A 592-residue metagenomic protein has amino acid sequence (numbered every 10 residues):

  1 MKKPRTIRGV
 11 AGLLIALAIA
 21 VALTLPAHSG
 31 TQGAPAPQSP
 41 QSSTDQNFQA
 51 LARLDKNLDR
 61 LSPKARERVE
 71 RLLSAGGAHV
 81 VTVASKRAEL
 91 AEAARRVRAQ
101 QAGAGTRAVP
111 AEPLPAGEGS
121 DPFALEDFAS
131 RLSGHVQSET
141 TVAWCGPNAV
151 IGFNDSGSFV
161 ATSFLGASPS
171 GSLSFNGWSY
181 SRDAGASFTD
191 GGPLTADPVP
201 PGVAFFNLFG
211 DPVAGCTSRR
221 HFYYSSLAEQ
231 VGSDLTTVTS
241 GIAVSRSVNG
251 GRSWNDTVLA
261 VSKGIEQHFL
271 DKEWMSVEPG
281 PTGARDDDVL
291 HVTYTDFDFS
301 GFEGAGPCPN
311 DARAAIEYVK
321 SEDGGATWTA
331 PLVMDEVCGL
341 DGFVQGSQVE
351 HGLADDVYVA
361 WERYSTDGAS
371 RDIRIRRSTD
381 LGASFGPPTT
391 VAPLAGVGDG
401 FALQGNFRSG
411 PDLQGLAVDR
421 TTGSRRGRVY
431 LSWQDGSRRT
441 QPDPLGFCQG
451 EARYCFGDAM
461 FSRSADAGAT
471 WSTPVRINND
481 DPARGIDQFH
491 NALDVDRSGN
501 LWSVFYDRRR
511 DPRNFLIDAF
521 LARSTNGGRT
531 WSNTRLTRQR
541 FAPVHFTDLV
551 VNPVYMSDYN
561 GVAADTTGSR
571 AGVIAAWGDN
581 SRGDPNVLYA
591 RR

Functional and structural regions predicted by a protein language model:
K2-K3, S29-Q32, K56: Intrinsically disordered, low-complexity proline-rich regions
K2-L14: Bacterial N-terminal signal peptides that target proteins for export
G12-T24: Bacterial N-terminal signal peptides
T24-S39: Signal peptide processing junction and immediate N-terminal pro/mature segment of secreted/exported proteins
P35-R592: C-terminal PAP-associated
